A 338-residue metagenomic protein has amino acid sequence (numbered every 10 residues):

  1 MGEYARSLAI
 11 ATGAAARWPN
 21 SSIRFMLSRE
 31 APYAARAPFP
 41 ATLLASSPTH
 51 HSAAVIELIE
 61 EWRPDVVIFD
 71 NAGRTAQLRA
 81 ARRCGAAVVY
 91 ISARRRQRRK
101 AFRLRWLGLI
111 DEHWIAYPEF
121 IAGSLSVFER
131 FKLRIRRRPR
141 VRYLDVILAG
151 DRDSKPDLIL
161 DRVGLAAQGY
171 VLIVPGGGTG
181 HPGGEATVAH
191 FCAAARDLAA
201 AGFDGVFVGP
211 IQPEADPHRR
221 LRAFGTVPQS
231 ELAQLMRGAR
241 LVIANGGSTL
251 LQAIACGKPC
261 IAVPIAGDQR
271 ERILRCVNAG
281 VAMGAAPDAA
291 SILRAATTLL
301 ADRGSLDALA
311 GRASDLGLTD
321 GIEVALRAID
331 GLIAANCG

Functional and structural regions predicted by a protein language model:
M1-R17, R24-L133: Active-site and donor-binding regions of nucleotide-sugar-utilizing enzymes
T42-H50, R222-V227, A282-D288: Short acidic-hydrophobic, aromatic-tinged amphipathic segments that line or gate anion-handling sites
L109-G177, P210: A nucleotide-sugar donor-handling region in carbohydrate enzymes
D161-G238: Donor-nucleotide binding loops and adjacent catalytic segments primarily of GT-B fold Leloir glycosyltransferases
R237-G247: Acidic donor-binding loop of glycosyltransferase active sites
L250-R294: Catalytic binding pocket for nucleotide-activated donors in carbohydrate/polymer assembly enzymes
M283, A289-A290, A295-S314, A335-N336: Conserved donor-nucleotide binding/catalytic region of nucleotide-linked donor-dependent transferases
L318-G338: C-terminal alpha-helical cap of glycosyltransferases
